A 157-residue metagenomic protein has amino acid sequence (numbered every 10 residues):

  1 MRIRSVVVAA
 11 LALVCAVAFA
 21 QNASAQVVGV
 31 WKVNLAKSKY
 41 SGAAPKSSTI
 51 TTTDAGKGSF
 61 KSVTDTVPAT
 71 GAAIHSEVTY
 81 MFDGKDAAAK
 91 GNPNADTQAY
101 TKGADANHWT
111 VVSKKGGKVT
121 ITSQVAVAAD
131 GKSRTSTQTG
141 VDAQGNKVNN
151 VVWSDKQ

Functional and structural regions predicted by a protein language model:
M1-S5: Positively charged n-region of N-terminal signal peptides that target proteins for export
V6-A9, W31: Short helix-onset patch at the extreme N-terminus, typifying the N->h transition of secretory signal peptides
V8-A18: Bacterial N-terminal signal peptides
Q21-Q157: Hydrophobic small-molecule pocket/channel-lining residues, especially in calycin-type beta-barrels
